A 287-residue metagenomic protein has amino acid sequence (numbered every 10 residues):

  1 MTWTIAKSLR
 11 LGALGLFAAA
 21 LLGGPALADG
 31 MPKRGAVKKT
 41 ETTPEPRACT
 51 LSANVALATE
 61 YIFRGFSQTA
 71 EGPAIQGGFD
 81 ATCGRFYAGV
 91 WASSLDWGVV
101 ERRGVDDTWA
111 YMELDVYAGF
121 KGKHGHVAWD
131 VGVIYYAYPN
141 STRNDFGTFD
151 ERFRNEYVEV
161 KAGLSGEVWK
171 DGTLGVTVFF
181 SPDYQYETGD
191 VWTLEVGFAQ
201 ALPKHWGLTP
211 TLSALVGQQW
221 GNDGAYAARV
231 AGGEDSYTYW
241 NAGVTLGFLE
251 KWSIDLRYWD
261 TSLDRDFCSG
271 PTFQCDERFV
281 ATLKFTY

Functional and structural regions predicted by a protein language model:
M1-T50: Cleavable N-terminal export/targeting peptides
D29-G98, Q219, R278, K284: Short glycine/proline- and aromatic-enriched beta-strand/turn motifs that initiate or cap beta-hairpins
K33-A36, F86-N155, P271: Surface-exposed loop and membrane-interface regions of Gram-negative outer-membrane beta-barrel proteins
C49, E71-I75, A110-L114, V127 (+4 more regions): Residues that define the transmembrane beta-barrel architecture of outer-membrane proteins
L57-F63, C83-R85, A92-D96, G122 (+7 more regions): Transmembrane beta-strands of outer-membrane beta-barrel pores
R85-V90, G125-V131, W169-V176, K204-L212 (+1 more regions): Repeated loop/turn-to-beta-strand initiation elements of outer-membrane beta-barrel proteins
N155-G232, Y258-W259, F285-T286: Detector for outer-membrane/organellar transmembrane beta-barrel domains, recognizing the amphipathic beta-strand
L246-E250, F273-Y287: Outer-membrane beta-barrel "beta-signal"
